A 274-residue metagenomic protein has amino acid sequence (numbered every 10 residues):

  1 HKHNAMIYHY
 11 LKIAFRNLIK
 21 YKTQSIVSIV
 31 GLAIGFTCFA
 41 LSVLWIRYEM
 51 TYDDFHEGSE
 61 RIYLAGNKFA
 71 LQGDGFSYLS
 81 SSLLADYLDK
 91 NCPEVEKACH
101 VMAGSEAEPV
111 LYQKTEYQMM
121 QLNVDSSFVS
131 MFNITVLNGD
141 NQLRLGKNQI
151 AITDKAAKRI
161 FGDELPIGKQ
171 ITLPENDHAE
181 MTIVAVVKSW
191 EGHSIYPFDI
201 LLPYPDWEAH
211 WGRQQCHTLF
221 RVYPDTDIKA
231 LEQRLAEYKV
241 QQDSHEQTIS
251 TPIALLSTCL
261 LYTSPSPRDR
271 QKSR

Functional and structural regions predicted by a protein language model:
H3-K20, Q24, H56, A236-S264 (+2 more regions): Membrane-helix entry/capping segments
Y21-Y48: Short, strongly hydrophobic transmembrane alpha-helices
I26-V27, A98-C99, S273: Short, hydrophobic secondary-structure boundary micro-motifs
G31, L64, H217-L219: Short aromatic/hydrophobic contact patches that present stacked aromatics for nucleic-acid/ligand binding
F39-L165, P174-A179, Q233, E237-V240 (+1 more regions): Structured, solvent-exposed hinge/loop segments at the ends of secondary-structure elements
V124-N138, I150-S264: Mid-to-C-terminal secondary-structure elements that act as membrane-proximal/extracytoplasmic interface segments
